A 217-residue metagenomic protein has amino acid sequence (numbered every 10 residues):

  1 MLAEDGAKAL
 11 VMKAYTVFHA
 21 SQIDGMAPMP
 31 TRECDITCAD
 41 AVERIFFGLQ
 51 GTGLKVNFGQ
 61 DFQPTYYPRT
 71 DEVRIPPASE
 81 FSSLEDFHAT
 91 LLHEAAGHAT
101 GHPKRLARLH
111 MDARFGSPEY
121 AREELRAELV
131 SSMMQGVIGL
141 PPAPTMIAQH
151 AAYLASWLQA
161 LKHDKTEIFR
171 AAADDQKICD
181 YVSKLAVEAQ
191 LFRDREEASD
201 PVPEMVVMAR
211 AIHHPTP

Functional and structural regions predicted by a protein language model:
M1-T216: N-terminal accessory/interface modules of nucleic-acid-binding and processing proteins
